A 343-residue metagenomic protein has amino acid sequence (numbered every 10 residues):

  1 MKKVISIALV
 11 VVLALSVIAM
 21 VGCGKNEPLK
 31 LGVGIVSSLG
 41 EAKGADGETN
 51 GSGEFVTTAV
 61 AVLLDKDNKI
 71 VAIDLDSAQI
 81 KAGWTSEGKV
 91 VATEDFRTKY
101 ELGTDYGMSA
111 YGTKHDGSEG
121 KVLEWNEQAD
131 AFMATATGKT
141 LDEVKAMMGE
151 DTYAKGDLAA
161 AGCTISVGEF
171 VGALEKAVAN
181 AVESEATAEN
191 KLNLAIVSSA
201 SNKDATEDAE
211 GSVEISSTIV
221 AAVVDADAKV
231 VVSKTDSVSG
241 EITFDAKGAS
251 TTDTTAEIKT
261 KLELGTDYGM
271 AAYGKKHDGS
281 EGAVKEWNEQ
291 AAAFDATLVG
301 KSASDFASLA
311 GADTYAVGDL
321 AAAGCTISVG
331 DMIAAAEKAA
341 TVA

Functional and structural regions predicted by a protein language model:
M1-V11: Positively charged n-region of N-terminal signal peptides that target proteins for export
L15-L29: Sec-dependent signal peptide cleavage junction
N26-A343: Active-site- and interface-proximal helix/loop "cap" or "latch" segments in soluble metabolic and energy-transducing
